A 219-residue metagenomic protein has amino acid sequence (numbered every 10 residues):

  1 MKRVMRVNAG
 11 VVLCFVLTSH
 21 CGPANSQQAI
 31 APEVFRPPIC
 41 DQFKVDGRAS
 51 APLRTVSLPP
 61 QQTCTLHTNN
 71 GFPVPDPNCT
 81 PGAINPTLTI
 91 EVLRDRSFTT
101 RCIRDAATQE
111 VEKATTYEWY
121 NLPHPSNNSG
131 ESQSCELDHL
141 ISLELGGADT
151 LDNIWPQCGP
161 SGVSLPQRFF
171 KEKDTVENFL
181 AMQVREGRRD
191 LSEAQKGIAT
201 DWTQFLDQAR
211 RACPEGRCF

Functional and structural regions predicted by a protein language model:
M1-V11: Bacterial N-terminal signal peptides that target proteins for export
R3, V16-L17, G82: A detector of low-complexity, intrinsically disordered, Ser/Thr/Gly/Pro/Ala-rich segments
G10-S19: Bacterial N-terminal signal peptides
H20-E136, E144-F219: Nuclease and nuclease-like effector domains acting on nucleic acids or nucleotide cofactors
